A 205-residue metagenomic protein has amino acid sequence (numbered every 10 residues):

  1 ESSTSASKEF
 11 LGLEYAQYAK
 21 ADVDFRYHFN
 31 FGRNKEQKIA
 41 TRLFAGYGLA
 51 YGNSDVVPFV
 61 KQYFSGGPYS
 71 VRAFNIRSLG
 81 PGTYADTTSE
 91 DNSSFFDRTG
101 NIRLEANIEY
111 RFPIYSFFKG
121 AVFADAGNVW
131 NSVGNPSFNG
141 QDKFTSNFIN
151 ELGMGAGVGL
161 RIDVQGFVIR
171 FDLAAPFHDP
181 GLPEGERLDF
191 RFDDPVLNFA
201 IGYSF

Functional and structural regions predicted by a protein language model:
E1-F112, F123-A126, W130-V133, S137-D142: C-terminal outer-membrane beta-barrel translocator/porin domains of Gram-negative envelope proteins and their
L11-Q17, F64, F96-G100, S146-L152 (+2 more regions): Replace "Gram-negative outer membrane beta-barrel proteins" with "bacterial and organellar outer membrane beta-barrel
Y27-F29, Y110-F112, I162-V164, L173-A175 (+1 more regions): Residue-level signature of outer-membrane beta-barrel architecture
G32-N34, S116-G120, I162-F171: Repeated loop/turn-to-beta-strand initiation elements of outer-membrane beta-barrel proteins
T41-L43, I108, G120-A124, L160 (+2 more regions): Membrane-embedded beta-strand positions of outer-membrane beta-barrel proteins
D125-G127, S132, G157, R161 (+2 more regions): Flexible, small/polar- and glycine-enriched "cap/hinge" segments at structural transition points
P136-V164: Strand-loop-strand
I162-G166, F192-F205: Outer-membrane beta-barrel "beta-signal"
